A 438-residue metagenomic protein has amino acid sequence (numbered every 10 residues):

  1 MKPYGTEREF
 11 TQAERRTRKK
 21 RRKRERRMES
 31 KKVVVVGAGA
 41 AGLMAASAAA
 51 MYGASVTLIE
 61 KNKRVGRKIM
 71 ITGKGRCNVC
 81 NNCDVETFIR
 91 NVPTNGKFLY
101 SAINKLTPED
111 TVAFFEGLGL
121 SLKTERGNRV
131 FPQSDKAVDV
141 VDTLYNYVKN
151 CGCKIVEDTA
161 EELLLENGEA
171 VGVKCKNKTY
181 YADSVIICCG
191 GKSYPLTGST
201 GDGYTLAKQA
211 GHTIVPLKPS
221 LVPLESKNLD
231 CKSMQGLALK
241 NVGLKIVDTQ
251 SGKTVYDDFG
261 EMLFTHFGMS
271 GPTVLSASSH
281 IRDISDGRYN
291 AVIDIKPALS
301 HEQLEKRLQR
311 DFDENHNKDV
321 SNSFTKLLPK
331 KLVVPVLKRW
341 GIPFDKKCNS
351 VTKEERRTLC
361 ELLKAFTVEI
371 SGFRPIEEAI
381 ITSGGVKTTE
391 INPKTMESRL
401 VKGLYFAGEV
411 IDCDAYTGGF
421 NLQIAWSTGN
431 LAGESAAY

Functional and structural regions predicted by a protein language model:
E29-K31, C175-S184, D257-D258: Core beta-strand elements of the Rossmann-like FAD/NAD(P) dinucleotide-binding domain in flavoenzyme oxidoreductases
K32-L58, A432-A437: N-terminal Rossmann-like FAD-binding beta1-loop-alpha1 element of flavoenzymes
V34-V36, A160, Y180-P195, K208 (+1 more regions): Short hydrophobic core segments
A50-K74: Glycine-rich FAD pyrophosphate-binding loop
K63-V65, M70-I71, V85-E86, S121 (+2 more regions): An anion/pyrophosphate-binding glycine-rich loop and adjacent beta-alpha core in soluble alpha-beta enzymes
R76-T124: Glycine-rich active-site loop/strand segments that organize a redox cofactor
V156-E169: A conserved short coil-to-beta-strand element within the FAD-binding core of flavoproteins
V156-T159, V334-D414: A glycine-rich dinucleotide-binding beta-alpha-beta segment and adjacent secondary-structure elements that constitute
